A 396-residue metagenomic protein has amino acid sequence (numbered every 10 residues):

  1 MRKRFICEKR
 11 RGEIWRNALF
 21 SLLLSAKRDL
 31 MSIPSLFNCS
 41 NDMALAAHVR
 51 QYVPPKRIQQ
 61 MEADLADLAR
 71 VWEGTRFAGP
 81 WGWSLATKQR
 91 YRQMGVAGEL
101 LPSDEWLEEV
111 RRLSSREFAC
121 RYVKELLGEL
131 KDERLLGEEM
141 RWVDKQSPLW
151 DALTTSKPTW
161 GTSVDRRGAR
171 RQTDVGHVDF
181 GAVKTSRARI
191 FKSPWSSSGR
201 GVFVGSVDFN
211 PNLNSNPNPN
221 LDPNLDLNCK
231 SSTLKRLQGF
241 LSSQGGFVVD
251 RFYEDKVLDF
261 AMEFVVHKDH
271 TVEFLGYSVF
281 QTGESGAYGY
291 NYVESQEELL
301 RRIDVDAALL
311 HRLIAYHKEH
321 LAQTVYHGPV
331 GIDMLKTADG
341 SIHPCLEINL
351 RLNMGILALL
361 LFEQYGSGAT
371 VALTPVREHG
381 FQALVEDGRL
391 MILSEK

Functional and structural regions predicted by a protein language model:
L23-L24, P158, R167-R171, H177: Compositionally biased, intrinsically disordered low-complexity segments enriched in Pro/Arg/Gln/His
D29, D165, D174, D179 (+2 more regions): Intrinsic-disorder-associated, low-complexity terminal segments enriched in Asp/Asn/His/Tyr and depleted of Lys/Arg
D29, D42, I58-T159, V164-R166 (+1 more regions): Conserved N-proximal alpha/beta basic substrate-recognition cap immediately N-terminal to, or forming the N-lobe
K184-G205, Q238-D255, I332, E347: ATP-grasp fold ATP-binding core
A188-F209, D226-K230, D259-A261, E284-L300: Glycine-rich phosphate-binding loop of ATP-grasp-fold ATP-dependent ligases
S231-G286, L335-P344, N353: Phosphate-binding site of ATP-dependent enzymes
S242-F252, S285-G340, T374, E378-G388 (+1 more regions): A long amphipathic alpha-helix within ATP-dependent nucleotide-binding catalytic cores
F264-Y316, N349-P375: ATP-dependent carboxylate/phosphate-activation module, predominantly the ATP-grasp catalytic core and closely related
